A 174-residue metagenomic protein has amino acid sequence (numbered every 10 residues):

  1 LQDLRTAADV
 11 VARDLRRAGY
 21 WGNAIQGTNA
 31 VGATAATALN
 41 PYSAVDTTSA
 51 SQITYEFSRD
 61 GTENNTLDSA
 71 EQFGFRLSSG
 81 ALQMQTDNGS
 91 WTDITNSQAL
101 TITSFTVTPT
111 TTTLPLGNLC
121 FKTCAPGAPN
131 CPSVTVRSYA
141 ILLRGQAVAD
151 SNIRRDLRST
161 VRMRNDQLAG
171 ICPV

Functional and structural regions predicted by a protein language model:
L1-T92, M163, V174: Extracytoplasmic beta-strand-rich oligomerization domains located immediately C-terminal to a leader/signal peptide
W91-V174: Short linear sequence signals and composition-biased patches located at protein termini or domain-edge surfaces
